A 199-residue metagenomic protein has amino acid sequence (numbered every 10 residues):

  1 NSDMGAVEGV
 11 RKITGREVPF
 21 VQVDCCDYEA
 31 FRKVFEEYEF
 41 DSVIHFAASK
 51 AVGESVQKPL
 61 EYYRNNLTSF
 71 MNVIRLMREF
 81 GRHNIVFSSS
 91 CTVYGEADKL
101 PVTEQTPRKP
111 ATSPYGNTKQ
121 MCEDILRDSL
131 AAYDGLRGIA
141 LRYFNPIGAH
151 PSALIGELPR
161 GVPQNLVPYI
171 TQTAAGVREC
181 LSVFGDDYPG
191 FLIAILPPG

Functional and structural regions predicted by a protein language model:
N1-A149: N-terminal Rossmann-like NAD(P)+-binding domain of SDR-like oxidoreductases, especially those catalyzing
R127-G199: NAD(P)-dependent short-chain dehydrogenase/reductase
